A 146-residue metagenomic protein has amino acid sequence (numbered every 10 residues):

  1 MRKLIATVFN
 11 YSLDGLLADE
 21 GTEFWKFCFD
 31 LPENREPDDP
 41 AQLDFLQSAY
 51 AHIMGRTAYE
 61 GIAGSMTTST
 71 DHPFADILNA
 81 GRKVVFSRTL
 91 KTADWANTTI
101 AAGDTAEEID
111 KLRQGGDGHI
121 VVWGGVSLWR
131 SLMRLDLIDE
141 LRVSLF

Functional and structural regions predicted by a protein language model:
M1-E140, L145-F146: Portal/gating segments that form or line small-molecule/metal binding sites
